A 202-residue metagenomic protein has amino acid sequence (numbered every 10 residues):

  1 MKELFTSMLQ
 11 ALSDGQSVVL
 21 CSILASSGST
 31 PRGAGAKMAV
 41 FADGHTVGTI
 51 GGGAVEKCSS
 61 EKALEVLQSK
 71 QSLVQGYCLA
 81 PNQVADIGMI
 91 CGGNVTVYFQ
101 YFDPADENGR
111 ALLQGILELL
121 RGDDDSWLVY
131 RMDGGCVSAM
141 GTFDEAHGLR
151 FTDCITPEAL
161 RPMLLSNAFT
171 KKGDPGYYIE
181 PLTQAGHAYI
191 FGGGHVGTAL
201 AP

Functional and structural regions predicted by a protein language model:
M1-P202: Segments forming oxygen-rich coordination pockets for charged ligands
